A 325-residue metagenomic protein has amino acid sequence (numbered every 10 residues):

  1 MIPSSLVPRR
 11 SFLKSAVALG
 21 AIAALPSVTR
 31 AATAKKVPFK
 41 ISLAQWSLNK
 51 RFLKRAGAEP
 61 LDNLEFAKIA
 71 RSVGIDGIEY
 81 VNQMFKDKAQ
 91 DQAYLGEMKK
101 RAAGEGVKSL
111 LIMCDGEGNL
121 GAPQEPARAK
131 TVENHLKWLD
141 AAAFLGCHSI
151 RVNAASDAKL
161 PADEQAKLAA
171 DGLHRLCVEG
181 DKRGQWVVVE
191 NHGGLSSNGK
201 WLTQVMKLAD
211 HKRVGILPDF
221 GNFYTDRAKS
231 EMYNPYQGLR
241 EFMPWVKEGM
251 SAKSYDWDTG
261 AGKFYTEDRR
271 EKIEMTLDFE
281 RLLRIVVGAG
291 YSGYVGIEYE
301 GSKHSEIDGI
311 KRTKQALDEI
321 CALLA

Functional and structural regions predicted by a protein language model:
I2-F144, L160-K167, D171-H174, D181 (+7 more regions): N-terminal pre-domain/capping segments
G77, S149, G249, G293-Y294: Residues at the N-termini of beta-strands
V107, Q185, A289-G293: A short helix->loop->beta-strand "cap" motif at the edges of active sites that frequently abuts
A142-A162, R183-H192, G296-I297: Active-site groove signature of glycoside hydrolases
G180-R213, F220, T225-A228: Basic- and aromatic-lined ligand-binding clefts that recognize polyanionic substrates
Y233-R240, P244: Bacterial c-di-GMP phosphodiesterase catalytic domain signature
D278-E280, Y294-V295: H/E-rich (His + Asp/Glu) clusters that bind or coordinate divalent metals
S292-E300: Substrate-binding cleft of secreted/luminal carbohydrate-active enzymes
